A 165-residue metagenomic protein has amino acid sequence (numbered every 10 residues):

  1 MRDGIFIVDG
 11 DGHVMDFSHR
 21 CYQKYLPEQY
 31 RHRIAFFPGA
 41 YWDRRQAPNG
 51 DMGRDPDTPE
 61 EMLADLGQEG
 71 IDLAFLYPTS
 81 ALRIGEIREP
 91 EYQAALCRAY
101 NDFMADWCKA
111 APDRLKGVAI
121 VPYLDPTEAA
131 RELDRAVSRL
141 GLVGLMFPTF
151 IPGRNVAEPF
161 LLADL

Functional and structural regions predicted by a protein language model:
M1-L165: Helix-coil boundary/capping segments in enzymes
